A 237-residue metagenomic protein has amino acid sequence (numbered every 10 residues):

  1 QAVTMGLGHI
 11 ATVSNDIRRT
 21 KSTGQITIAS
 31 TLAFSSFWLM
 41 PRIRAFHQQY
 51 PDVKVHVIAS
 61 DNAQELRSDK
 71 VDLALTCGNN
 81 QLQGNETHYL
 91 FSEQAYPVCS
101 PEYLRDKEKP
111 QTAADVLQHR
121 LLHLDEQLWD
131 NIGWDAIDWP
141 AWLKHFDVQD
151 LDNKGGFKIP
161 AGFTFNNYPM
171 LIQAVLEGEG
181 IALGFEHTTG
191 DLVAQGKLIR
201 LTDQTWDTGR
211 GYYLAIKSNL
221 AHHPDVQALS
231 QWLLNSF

Functional and structural regions predicted by a protein language model:
Q1-R19: Alpha-helical "hinge/linker" immediately C-terminal to small N-terminal DNA-binding modules
G8-A11, V55-S60, T76-N80, R105-D106 (+3 more regions): Short gly/ser/thr-rich secondary-structure transition/capping motifs
R19-I26, L117-Q118: Immediate post-signal peptide segment of exported/extracytoplasmic ligand-binding proteins
T23-Q83: Central regulatory/effector-binding core of bacterial HTH transcription factors
T27-A29, A74, L122, A182 (+1 more regions): Short, well-ordered beta-strand segments
L39-M40, S68, P110, E186 (+1 more regions): Conserved strand-to-helix beginnings and helix N-cap segments that scaffold or border functional pockets
D52, K144, K154, E186-F237: C-terminal effector-binding regulatory domain of bacterial HTH transcription factors
S68, L82-E179, G184, D191-D207: C-terminal regulatory
